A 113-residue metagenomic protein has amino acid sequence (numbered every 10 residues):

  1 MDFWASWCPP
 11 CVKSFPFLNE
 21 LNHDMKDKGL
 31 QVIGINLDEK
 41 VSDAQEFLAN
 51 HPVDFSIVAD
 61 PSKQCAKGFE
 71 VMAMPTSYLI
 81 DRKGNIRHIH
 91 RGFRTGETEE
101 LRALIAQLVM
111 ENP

Functional and structural regions predicted by a protein language model:
D2, V32-G34, Y78-L79: Hydrophobic beta-strand core positions in alpha/beta domains
F3-E20: Conserved redox-active cysteine motifs that mediate thiol-disulfide chemistry, especially di-cysteine Cys-X(1-2)-Cys
P9, K26-D27, K67: A short hydrophobic alpha-helix cap/turn motif
K13, E20-H23, L37, R82 (+1 more regions): Short, conserved catalytic or interaction motifs in soluble domains
N22-M25, L48: Conserved hydrophobic residues forming the short capping helix/wall of the S-adenosyl-L-methionine
G29-V41, V53-K63: Thiol-based oxidoreductase modules, predominantly thioredoxin-like and allied folds used for disulfide exchange
E46-D54, D60-A106: Thiol/disulfide oxidoreductase modules built on the thioredoxin-like
E111-P113: Non-globular targeting/processing and membrane-anchoring segments
